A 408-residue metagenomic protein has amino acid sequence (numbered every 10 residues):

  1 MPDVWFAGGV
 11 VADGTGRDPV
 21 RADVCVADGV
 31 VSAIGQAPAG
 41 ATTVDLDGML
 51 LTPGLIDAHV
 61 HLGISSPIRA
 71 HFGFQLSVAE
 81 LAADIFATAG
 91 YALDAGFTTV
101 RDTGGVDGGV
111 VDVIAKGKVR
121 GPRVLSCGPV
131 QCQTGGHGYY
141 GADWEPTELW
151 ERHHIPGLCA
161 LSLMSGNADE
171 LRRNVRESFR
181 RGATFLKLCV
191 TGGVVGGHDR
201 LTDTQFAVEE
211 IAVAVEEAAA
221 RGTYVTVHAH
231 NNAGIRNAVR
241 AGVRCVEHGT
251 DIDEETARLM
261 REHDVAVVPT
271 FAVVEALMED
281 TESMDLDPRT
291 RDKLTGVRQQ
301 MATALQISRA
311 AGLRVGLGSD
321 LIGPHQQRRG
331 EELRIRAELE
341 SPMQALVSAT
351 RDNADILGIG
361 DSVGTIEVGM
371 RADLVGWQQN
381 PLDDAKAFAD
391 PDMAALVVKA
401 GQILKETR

Functional and structural regions predicted by a protein language model:
M1-P38, M49-L51, P381-D384, Q402-I403: N-terminal metal-binding scaffold of metallo-dependent hydrolase/deaminase domains
A12, A349-R351, D355, V368-R408: C-terminal cap of metal-dependent C-N hydrolases
M49-K116, T134-G141, E209, A241: Metal-associated gating/positioning segment near the N- to mid-region
S66-R69, D112, G138, G197 (+5 more regions): Histidine/acidic-residue-rich catalytic or RNA/ligand-binding cores of hydrolases and nuclease-related proteins
A70-A83, W150-R173, Y224-T226: Active-site mouth loops of central-metabolism enzymes
D84-V110, G121-V130, A183-G197, Y224 (+3 more regions): Divalent metal-dependent hydrolysis catalytic cores, especially in the metallo-beta-lactamase
D169-V267, S283-D285, L294-V315, D361: Histidine/acidic residue-rich metal-binding segments in metalloenzymes
A220, D285-R289, R298-P381: His/Asp/Glu-enriched, well-ordered alpha-helical/loop segment that forms or immediately abuts the divalent-metal
